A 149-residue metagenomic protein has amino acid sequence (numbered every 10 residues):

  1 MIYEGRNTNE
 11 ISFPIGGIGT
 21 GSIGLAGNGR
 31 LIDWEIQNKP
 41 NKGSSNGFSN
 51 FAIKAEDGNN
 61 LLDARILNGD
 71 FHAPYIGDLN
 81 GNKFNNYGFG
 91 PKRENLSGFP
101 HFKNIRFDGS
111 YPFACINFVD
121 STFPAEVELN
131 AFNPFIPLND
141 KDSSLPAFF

Functional and structural regions predicted by a protein language model:
M1-L79: Beta-strand-rich N-terminal accessory domains
S49-F149: Beta-sandwich/jelly-roll carbohydrate-recognition scaffolds of carbohydrate-active enzymes
